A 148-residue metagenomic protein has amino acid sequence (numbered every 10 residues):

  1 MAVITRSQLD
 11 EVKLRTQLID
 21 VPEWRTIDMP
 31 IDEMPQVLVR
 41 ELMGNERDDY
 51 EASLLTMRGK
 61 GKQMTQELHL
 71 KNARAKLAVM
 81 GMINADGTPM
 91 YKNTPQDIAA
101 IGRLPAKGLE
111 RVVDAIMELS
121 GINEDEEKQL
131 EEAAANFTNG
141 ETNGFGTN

Functional and structural regions predicted by a protein language model:
M1-W24: Extended acidic low-complexity intrinsically disordered regions
V3, I31-N148: Short, surface-exposed, charged amphipathic helix/loop patches that serve as local interaction elements
L18, T26-D28, G81: Residue-level detector of beta-strand face positions
